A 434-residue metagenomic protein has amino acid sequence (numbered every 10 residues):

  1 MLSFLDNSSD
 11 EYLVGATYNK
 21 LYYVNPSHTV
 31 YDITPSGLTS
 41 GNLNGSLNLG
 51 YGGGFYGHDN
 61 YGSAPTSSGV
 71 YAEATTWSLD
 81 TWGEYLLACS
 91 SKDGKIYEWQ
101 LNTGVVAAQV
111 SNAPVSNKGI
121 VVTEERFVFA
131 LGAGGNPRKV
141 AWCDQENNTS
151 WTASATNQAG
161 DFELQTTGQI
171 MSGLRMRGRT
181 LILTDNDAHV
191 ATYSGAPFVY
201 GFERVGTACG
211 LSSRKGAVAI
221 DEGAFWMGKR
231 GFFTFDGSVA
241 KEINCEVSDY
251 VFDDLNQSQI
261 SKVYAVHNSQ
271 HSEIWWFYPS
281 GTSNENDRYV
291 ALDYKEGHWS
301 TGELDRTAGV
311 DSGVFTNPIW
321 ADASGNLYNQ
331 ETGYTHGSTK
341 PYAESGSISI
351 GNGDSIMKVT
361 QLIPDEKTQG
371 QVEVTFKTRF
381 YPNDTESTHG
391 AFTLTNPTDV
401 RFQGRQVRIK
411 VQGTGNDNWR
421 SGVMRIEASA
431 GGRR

Functional and structural regions predicted by a protein language model:
L2-T34, L38, Y51-N60, T76-T81 (+3 more regions): Beta-sheet repeat architectures centered on beta-propellers
S9-D10, G83, E125, R177: Conserved loop/turn motif of beta-propeller repeat scaffolds
V14-T17, A88-S91, A130-A133, I182-T184 (+2 more regions): Conserved beta-strand positions in repeat-built beta-propeller and related beta-rich domains
K20-P26, Y97-L101, G134-A155, V190-Y193 (+3 more regions): Short beta-strand segments and strand-loop junctions that repeat across beta-rich extracellular domains
Y22, L87, Y97, F129 (+5 more regions): Conserved hydrophobic/aromatic positions in well-ordered beta-strands
G37, G41, D59-A72, T103-K262 (+1 more regions): Beta-propeller and closely related beta-pinwheel folds
D80-G83, A88-C89, T123-F129: Hydrophobic alpha-helical hairpins/lids featuring a short glycine-rich hinge
W82-A108: Hydrophobic or amphipathic alpha-helical targeting/insertion segments
